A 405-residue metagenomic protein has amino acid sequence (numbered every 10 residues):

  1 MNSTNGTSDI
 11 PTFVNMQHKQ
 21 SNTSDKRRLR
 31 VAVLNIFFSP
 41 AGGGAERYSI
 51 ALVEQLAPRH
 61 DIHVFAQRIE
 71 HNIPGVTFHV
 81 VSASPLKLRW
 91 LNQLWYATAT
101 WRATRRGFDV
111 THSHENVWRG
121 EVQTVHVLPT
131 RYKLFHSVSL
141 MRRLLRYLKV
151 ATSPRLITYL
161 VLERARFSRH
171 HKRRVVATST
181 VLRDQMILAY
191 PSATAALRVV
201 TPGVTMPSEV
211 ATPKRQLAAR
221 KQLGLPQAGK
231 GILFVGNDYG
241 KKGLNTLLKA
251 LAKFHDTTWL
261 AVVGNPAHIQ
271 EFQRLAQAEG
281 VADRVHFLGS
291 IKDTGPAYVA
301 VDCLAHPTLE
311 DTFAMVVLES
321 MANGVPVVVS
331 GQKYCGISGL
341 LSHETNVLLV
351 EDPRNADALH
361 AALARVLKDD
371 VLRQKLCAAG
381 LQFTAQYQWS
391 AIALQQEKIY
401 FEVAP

Functional and structural regions predicted by a protein language model:
R47-A51, K230, F234-K253, A267-Q270: A conserved mid-protein helix/loop that constitutes part of the nucleotide-sugar donor-binding site
Q67-I69, V204-T205, V235-N237, W259-Q273: Glycosyltransferase donor-sugar binding loop
T152-Q216: Donor nucleotide-sugar binding/catalytic pocket of nucleotide-sugar-dependent glycosyltransferases
V210-L225, L372: A short helix/loop element that forms part of the nucleotide-sugar donor recognition site in Leloir-type
K221, R365, L372-Q386, E397-K398: A short, well-ordered alpha-helix in the C-terminal region of glycosyltransferases
S290, L309: Aromatic "clamp/platform" in nucleotide-sugar-dependent glycosyltransferases that forms part of the donor/acceptor
P326-G336: Short hydrophobic beta-strand element within catalytic cores of glycosyltransferases and related nucleotide-activated
S338-A364, V371-L372: Change "using UDP/GDP/dTDP sugars" to "using nucleotide sugars
